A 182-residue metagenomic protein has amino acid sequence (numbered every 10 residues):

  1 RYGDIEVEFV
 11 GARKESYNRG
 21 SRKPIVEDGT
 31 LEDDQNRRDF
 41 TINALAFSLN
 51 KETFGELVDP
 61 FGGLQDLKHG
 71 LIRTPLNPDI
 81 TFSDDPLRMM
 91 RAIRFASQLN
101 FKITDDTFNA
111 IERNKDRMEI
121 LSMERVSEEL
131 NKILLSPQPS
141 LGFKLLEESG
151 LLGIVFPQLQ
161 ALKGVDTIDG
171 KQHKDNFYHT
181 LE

Functional and structural regions predicted by a protein language model:
R1-E182: Catalytic cores of the polymerase beta-like nucleotidyltransferase superfamily and closely associated nucleotide
